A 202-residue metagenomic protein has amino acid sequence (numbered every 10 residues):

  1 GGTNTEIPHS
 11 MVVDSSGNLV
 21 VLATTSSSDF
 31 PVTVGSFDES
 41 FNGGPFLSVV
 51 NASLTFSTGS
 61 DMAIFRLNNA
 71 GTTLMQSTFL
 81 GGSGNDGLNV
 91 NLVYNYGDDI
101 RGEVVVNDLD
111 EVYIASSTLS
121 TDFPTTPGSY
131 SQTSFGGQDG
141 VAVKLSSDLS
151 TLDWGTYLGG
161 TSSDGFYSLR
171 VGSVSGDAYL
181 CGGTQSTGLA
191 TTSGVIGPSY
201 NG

Functional and structural regions predicted by a protein language model:
G1-G202: A sequence-level/structural motif corresponding to short, flexible coil/turn segments enriched in small polar residues
